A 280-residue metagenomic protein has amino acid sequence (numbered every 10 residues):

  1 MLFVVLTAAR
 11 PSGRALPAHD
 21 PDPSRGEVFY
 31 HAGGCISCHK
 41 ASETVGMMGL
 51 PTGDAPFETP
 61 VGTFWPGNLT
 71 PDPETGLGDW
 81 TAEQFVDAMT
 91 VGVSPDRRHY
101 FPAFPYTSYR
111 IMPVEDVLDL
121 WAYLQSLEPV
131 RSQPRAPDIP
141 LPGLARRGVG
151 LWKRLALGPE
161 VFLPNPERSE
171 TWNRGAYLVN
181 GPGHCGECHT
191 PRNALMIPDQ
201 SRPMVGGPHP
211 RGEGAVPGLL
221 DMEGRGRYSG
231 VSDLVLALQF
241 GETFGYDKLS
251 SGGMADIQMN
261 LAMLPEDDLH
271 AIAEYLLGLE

Functional and structural regions predicted by a protein language model:
M1-L6: Hydrophobic membrane-insertion alpha-helices, especially the h-region of bacterial N-terminal signal peptides
A9-H31, L151-N180: Electrostatic cytochrome c docking/interface patches
G26, A32-S42, F85, L120 (+4 more regions): The canonical Cys-X-X-Cys-His
G33, F64-P66, H99-F101, G183 (+1 more regions): Extracytoplasmic
D54-V86, T107-V117, M196, P203-F244 (+1 more regions): Electron-transfer interface patches adjacent to heme c in soluble/periplasmic c-type cytochromes and di-/multiheme
D96-R98, G186, G226-S229, G241-S251: Substrate-binding/catalytic groove segments of enzymes that remodel or degrade extracellular structural polymers
S132-R147: Extended, well-folded interaction surfaces typified by the phenylalanyl-tRNA synthetase beta subunit core
P142, F162-P164, Y177, E187-I197: Extended amphipathic alpha-helical interaction segments
